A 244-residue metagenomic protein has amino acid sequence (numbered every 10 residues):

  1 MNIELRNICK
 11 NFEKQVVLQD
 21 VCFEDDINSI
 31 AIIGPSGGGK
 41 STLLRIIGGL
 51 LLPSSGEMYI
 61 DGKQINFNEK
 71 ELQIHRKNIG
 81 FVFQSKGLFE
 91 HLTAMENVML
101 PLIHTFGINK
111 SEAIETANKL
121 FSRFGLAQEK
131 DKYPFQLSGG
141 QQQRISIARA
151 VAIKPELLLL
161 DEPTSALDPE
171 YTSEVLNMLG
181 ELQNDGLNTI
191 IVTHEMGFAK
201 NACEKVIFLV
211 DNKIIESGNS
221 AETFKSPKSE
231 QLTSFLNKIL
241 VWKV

Functional and structural regions predicted by a protein language model:
G48: Helix-to-loop junction immediately C-terminal to a conserved catalytic motif
I65-G80, N184, T223-P227: ABC ATPase NBD coupling module
K110-Q128: Conserved ABC ATPase "signature" region
Y133-L137, Q141: Conserved ABC ATPase signature
A152-E156: A short, proline-enriched helix->beta-strand linker immediately N-terminal to the Walker B motif in ABC-type P-loop
L158-D161: Catalytic Walker B motif of ABC-type/P-loop ATPase nucleotide-binding domains
